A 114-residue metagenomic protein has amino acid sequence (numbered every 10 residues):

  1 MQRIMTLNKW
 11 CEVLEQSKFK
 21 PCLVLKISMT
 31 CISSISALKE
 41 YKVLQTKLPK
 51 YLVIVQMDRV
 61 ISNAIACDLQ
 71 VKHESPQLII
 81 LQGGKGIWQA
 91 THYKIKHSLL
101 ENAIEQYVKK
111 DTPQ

Functional and structural regions predicted by a protein language model:
M1-K20, K110-Q114: N-terminal leader/targeting and pre-domain segments
W10, K18, I35-K39, Q70 (+1 more regions): A structural signal for the main folded, soluble domain(s) of proteins
E12-L44: Local sequence-structure signature of Cys/Sec-based thiol-disulfide redox active-site neighborhoods
K26, L48-A64: Thiol-based oxidoreductase modules, predominantly thioredoxin-like and allied folds used for disulfide exchange
Q45-K50, L100: Short cysteine/histidine-rich metal-coordination sites, predominantly Zn2+-binding motifs
L69-Q82: Structural micro-motif
I80-Q114: Non-catalytic, surface beta->alpha helical segment in thiol-disulfide oxidoreductase systems
